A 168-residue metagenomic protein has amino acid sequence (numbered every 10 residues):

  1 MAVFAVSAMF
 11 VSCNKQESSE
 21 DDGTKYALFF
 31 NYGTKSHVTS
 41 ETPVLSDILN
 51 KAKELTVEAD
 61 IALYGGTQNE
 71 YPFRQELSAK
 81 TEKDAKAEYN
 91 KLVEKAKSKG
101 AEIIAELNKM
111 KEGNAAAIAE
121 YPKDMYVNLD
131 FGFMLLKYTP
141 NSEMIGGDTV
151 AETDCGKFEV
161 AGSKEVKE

Functional and structural regions predicted by a protein language model:
M1-A5: Sec-dependent N-terminal signal peptides
M9-S12: C-terminal motif of bacterial Sec signal peptides marking the signal peptidase cleavage site
N14-Q16: Bacterial signal peptide processing site
E20-E168: First exposed extracellular module after export/assembly in secreted or surface-exposed proteins
